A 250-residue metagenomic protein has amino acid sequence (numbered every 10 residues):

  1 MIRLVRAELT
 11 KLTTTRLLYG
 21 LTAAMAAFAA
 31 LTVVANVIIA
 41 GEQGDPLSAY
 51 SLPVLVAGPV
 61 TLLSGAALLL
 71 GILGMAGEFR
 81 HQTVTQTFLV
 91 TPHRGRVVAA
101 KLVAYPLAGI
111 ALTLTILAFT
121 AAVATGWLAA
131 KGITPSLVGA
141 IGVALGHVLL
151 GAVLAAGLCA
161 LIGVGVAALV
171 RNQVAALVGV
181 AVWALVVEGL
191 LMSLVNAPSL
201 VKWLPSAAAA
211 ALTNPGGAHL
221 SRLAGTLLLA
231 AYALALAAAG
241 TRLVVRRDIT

Functional and structural regions predicted by a protein language model:
M1-M25, R171: Aromatic- and glycine-rich beta-strand/loop motifs that create alpha-glucan
E8, T91-H93, N172, V244: Generic structural signal for small/hydrophobic residues in well-ordered secondary structure, especially within
K11, A76, T87-L89, G163 (+1 more regions): Helix-capping/transition residues at the boundaries of transmembrane alpha-helices and the short helical linkers
R16-G20, T83, R96, A175-A176 (+2 more regions): Residue-level recognition of membrane-helix boundary sites in multi-pass small-molecule transporters
L18-L73, V98-V170, V182, E188-G189 (+1 more regions): Secretory targeting signals
T32, Q173-A207: Transmembrane helix segments
G71-V90, G95: Transmembrane helix boundary and interhelical loop/hinge segments in multi-pass membrane proteins
L228-T250: Junction motif at the cytosolic side of a transmembrane helix
